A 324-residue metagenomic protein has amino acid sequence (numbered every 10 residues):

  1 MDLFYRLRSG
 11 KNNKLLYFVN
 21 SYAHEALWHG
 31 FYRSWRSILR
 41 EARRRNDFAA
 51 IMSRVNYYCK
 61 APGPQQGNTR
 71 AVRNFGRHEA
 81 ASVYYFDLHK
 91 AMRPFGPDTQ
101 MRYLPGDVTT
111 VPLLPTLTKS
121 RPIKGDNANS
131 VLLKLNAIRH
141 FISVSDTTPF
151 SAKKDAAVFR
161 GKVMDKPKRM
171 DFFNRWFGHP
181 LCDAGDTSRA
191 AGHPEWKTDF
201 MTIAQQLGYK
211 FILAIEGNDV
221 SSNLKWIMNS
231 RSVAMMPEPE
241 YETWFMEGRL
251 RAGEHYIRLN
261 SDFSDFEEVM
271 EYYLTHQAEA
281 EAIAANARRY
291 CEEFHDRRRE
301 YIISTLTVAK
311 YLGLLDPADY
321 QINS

Functional and structural regions predicted by a protein language model:
M1, N323-S324: C-terminal end-of-chain micro-motif
M1-H193: Secretory-pathway glycan-assembly enzymes, especially type II membrane glycosyltransferases that use nucleotide-sugar
H24-W28, T202, D219: Helix N-terminus capping/helix-initiation residues
F95-G96, T148-K153, A204-L207, M228 (+1 more regions): Extracellular/periplasmic catalytic domains that process cell-envelope and extracellular macromolecules
S143-V144, T198-F200, S221-S222, T243: Eukaryotic intrinsically disordered and solvent-exposed regulatory patches
A190-A204: Conserved active-site histidine-acidic residue motif and adjacent donor-binding/catalytic loop of glycosyltransferases
Q206-N323: Catalytic binding pocket for nucleotide-activated donors in carbohydrate/polymer assembly enzymes
